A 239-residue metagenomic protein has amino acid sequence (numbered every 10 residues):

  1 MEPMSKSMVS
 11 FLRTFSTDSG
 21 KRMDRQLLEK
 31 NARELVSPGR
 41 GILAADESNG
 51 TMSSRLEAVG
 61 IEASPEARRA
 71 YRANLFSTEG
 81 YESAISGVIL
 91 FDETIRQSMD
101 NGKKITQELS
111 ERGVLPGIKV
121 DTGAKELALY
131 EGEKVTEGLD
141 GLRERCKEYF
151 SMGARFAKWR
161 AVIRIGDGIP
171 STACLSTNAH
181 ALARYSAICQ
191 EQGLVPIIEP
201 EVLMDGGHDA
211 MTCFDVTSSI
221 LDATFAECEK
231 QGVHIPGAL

Functional and structural regions predicted by a protein language model:
P3-M4: Compositionally biased, low-complexity intrinsically disordered regions
S7-M152, I165: Alpha/beta catalytic barrel-like cores
G41, I85-S86, W159, I235-L239: Residue-level recognition of the N-termini of beta-strands and the immediately preceding loop/turn
A45-E47, R160-A161, P200: Glycine-rich, histidine-containing beta strand-loop boundary motifs that form or position
L56-V59, P170, H208, T212: Conserved short-loop catalytic and cofactor-binding motifs
S64, W159, I198: Conserved, mostly hydrophobic/aromatic
R69-G80, G102-G117, G123, E131-A157 (+2 more regions): Alpha/beta enzyme core
G123-L127, V162-I169, L203-G207: Conserved radical SAM core fold
